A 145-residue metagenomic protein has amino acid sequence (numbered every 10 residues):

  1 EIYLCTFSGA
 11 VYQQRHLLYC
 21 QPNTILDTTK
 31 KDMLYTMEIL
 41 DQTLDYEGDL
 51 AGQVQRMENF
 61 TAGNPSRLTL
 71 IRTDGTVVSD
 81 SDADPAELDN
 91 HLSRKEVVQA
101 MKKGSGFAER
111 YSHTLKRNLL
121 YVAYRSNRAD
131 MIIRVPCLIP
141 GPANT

Functional and structural regions predicted by a protein language model:
E1-V77, D82-D89, E96, K102: Juxtamembrane segments flanking the first transmembrane helix of membrane-anchored signal-transduction proteins
Q42, V135-T145: Helix-start (N-cap) segments at beta->loop->alpha junctions that couple sensory/regulatory domains to adjoining helices
G75, R128, P140-P142: Generic "edge-of-domain/loop-turn" microfeature
V78-S79, M131-I133: A structural microfeature
A86-I132: Membrane-proximal, non-catalytic sensory/regulatory domains of signal-transducing membrane proteins
